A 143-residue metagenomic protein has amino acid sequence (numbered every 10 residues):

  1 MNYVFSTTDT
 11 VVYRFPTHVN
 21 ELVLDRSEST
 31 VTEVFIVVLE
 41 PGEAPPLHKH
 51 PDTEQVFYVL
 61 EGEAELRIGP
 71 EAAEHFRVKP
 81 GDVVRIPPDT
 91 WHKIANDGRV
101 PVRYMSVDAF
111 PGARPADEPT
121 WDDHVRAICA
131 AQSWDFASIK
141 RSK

Functional and structural regions predicted by a protein language model:
M1-E33, P46, P115, P119-K143: A short, N-terminal "cap"/entry segment at the start of jelly-roll beta-barrel domains of the cupin/DSBH fold
V19, E43, D52-T53, E71 (+3 more regions): A generic "binding-loop/recognition-motif" signal
L24-R26, P46-P51, I68, H75-R77 (+1 more regions): Short histidine-centered beta-strand/loop micro-motifs that create catalytic or ligand/metal-coordination sites
V34-V38, V56, H75, V83-R85 (+1 more regions): Conserved hydrophobic/aromatic beta-strand scaffold that supports enzyme active sites
F35-P51: Conserved short histidine dyad/triad with adjacent acidic residue
A44-P46, E65, V84, P88-I94: Histidine-centered metal-chelating micro-motifs
V56-P80: A short beta-strand-loop-beta hairpin characteristic of the jelly-roll/cupin
K79-P80, P88-D117: Ligand-binding loop in jelly-roll beta-barrel domains
